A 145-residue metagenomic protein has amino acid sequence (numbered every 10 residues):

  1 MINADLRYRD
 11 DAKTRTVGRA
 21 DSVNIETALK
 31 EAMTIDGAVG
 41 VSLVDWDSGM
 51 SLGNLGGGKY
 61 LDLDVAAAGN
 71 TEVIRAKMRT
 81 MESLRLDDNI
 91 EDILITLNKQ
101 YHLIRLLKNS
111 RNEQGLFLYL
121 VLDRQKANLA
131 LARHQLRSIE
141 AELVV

Functional and structural regions predicted by a protein language model:
M1-V145: Non-catalytic interaction/Regulatory regions outside core domains
